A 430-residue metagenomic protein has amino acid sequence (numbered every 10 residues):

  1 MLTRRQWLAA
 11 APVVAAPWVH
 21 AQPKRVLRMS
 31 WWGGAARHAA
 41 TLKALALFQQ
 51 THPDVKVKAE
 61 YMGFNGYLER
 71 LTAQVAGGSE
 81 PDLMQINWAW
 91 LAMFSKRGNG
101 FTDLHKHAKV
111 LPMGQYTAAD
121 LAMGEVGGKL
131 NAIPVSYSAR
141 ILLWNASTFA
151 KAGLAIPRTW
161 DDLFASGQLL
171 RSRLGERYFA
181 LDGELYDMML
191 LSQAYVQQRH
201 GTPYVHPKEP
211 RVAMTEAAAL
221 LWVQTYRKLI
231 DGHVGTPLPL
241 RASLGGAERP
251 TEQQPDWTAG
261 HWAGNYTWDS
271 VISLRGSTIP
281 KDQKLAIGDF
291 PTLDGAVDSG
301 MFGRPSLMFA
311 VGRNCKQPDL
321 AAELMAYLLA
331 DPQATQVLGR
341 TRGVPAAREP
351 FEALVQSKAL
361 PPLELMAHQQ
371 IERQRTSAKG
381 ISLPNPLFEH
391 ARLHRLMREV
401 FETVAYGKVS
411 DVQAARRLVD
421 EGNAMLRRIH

Functional and structural regions predicted by a protein language model:
R5-A21: N-terminal export signals
K43, L47-Y116, S147-R158, P255-G264 (+2 more regions): Extracytoplasmic "Venus flytrap"/periplasmic binding protein-like
P81-D82, L111-T148, Y178, A296-M301 (+1 more regions): A structural signal for short loop-to-beta-strand junctions that line the ligand-binding cleft of periplasmic/secreted
W88-R140, F164, A286-D289: Hinge/lid segment of periplasmic solute-binding proteins
N131-V135, R140, F164-V212, A217-L220: Extracytoplasmic/periplasmic solute-binding protein
G183, T202-T278, F290, A414: Extracytoplasmic ligand-binding clamshell segments of periplasmic binding protein
K208, A367-E421: C-terminal capping/gating helix-and-loop segments adjacent to ligand/active sites or protein-protein/ligand interfaces
S273-L274, F290, L307-A391, H430: Mature extracytoplasmic/periplasmic domains
